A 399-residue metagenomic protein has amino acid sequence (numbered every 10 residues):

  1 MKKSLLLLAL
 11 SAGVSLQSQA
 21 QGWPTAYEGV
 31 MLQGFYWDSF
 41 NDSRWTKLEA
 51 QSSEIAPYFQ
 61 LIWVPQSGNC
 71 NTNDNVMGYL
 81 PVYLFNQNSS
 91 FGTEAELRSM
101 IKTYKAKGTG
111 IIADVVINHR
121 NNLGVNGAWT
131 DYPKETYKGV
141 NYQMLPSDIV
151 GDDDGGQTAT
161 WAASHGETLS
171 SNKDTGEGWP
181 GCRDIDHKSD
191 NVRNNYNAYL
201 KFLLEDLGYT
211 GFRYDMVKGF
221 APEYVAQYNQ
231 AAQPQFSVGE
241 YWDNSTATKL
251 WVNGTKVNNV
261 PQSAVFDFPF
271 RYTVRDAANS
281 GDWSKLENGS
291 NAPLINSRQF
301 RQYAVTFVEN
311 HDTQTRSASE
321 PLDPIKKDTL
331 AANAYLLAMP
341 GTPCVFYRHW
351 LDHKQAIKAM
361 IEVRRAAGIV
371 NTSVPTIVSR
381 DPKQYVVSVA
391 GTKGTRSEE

Functional and structural regions predicted by a protein language model:
M1-S4: Positively charged n-region of N-terminal signal peptides that target proteins for export
L7-S15: Bacterial N-terminal signal peptides
Q21-W37, K47-A56, Q66-G68, N73-F85 (+3 more regions): Active-site-proximal helices and loops of the catalytic beta/alpha 8
Y27, C70-K102, D131-D186: Aromatic- and acidic-residue-enriched carbohydrate-binding clefts of CAZyme catalytic domains
T93-K134: Substrate-binding cleft of carbohydrate-active enzyme catalytic domains
G124-D152, V225-E240: A short alpha/beta connector and helix-capping loop motif
H187-Y199: Alpha-helical scaffold elements lining the catalytic groove of polysaccharide deacetylases
